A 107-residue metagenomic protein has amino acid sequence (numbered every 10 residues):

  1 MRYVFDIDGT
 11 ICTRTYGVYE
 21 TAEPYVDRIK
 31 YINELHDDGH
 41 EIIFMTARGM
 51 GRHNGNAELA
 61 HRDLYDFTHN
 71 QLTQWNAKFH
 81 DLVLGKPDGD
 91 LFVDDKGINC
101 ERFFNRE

Functional and structural regions predicted by a protein language model:
M1-E107: Catalytic phosphate/metal-binding cores of nucleic-acid and nucleotide-processing enzymes, i.e., regions that mediate
